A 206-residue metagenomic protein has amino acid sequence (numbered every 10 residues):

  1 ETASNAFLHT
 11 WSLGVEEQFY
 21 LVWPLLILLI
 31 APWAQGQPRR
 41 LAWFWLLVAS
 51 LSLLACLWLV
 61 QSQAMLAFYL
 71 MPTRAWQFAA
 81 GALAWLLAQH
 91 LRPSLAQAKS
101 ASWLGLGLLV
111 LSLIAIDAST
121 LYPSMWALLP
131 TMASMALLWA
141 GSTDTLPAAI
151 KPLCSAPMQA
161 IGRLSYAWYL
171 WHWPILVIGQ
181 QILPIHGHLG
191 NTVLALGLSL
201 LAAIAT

Functional and structural regions predicted by a protein language model:
E1-T206: Membrane-interface helix/loop caps of multi-pass membrane proteins
